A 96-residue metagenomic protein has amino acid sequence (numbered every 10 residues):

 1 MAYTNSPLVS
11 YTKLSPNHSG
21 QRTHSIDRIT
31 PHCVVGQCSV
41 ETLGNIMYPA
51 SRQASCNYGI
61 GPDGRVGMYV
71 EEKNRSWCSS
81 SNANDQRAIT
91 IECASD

Functional and structural regions predicted by a protein language model:
A2-D96: Active-site-adjacent loop/helix surface patches within enzyme catalytic domains that shape the substrate-binding cleft
